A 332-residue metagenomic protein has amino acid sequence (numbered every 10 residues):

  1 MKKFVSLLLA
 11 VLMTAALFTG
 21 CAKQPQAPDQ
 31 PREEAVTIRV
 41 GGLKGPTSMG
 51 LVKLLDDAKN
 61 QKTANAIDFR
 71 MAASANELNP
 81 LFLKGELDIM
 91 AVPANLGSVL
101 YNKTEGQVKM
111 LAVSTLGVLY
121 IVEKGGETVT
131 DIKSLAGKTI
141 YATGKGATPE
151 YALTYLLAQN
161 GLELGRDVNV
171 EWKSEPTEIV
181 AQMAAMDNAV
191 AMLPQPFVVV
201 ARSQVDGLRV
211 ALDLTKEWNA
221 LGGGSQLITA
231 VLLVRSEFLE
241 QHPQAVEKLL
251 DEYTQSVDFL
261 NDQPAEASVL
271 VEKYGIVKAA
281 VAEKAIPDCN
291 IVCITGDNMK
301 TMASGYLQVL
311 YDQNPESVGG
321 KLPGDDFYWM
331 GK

Functional and structural regions predicted by a protein language model:
M1-T37: Short, low-complexity disordered leader/linker segments with a strong preference for bacterial N-terminal type II
A27-W172, A189, Q195, V210-L212: Short, glycine-/small- and polar/acidic-enriched structural segments that line small-molecule recognition paths
G45, A72-N76, A91, T143-T148 (+5 more regions): Soluble non-cytosolic domains of exported or imported proteins
M49-D57, N76, P80, K84 (+12 more regions): Solvent-exposed, polar/charged alpha-helical surfaces in well-ordered, non-transmembrane soluble domains, broadly
K59-A64, T215-S225, I291-K300: Short, solvent-exposed loop/beta-turn-alpha elements that line the ligand-binding surface or hinge of extracytoplasmic
N95-L96, T104, T177-L270: Pocket-lining segment of extracytoplasmic ligand-binding domains
L239-Q313: Secondary-structure end/capping motifs
S304, Q308-K332: Conserved C-terminal helix/tail region of periplasmic/extracytoplasmic solute-binding proteins
